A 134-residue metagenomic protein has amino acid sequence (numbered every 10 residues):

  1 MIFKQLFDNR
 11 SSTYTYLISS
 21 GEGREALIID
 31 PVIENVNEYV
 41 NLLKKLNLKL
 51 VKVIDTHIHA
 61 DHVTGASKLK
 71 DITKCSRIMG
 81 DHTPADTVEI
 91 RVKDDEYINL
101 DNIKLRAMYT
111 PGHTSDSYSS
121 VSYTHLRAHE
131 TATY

Functional and structural regions predicted by a protein language model:
M1-F3: Extreme N-terminal starter segment of soluble prokaryotic enzymes
L6-F7, M108-H113: Short Gly/Pro-enriched turn/cap motifs at secondary-structure boundaries
R10-S12, T114-D116: Short acidic/glycine-enriched loop/turn segments that link adjacent beta-strands
S12, G23-R24, I33-Y109, Y123: Active-site HxH/HxHxD metal-binding segment of metal-dependent hydrolases
T15-L17, Y118-S120: Short beta-strand scaffold segments in enzyme catalytic cores
D30: Gly/Thr-rich phosphate-binding loop signature of adenosyl cofactor/nucleotide-binding cores
T124-T131: Conserved small/polar residues in nucleotide/adenosyl-binding loops
